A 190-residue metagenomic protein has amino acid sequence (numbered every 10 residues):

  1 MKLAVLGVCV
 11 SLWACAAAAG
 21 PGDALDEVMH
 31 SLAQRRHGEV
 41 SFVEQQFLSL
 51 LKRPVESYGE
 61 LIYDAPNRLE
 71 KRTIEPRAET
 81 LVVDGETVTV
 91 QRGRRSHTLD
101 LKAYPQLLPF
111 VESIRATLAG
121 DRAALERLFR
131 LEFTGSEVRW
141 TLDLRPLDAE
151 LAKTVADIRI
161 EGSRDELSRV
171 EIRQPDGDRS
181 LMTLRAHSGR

Functional and structural regions predicted by a protein language model:
K2-V8: Sec-dependent signal peptide recognition, specifically the positively charged N-region followed immediately by
S11-A16: N-terminal signal peptide c-region/cleavage motif recognized by signal peptidases
G20-L48, K52-P54, R92-L147, T154: Flexible, processing/modification-adjacent segments and terminal tails in exported/periplasmic/extracellular proteins
F42, L69-T73, V88-V90, L142-L144 (+1 more regions): Short hydrophobic/aromatic-rich beta-strand segments that constitute the beta-sheet cores of beta-sandwich/beta-barrel
S49-L50, R77-E79, A149-L151, L167: Short beta-strands and strand-coil junctions in structured, solvent-facing domains, enriched
R53-G59, D157, D178: Amphipathic hydrophobic-ligand
E60-E112, S180: An acidic-aromatic
R122-L128, G135-R190: Gly/Pro-enriched, hydrophobic low-complexity segments that function as extracytoplasmic propeptides/linkers
